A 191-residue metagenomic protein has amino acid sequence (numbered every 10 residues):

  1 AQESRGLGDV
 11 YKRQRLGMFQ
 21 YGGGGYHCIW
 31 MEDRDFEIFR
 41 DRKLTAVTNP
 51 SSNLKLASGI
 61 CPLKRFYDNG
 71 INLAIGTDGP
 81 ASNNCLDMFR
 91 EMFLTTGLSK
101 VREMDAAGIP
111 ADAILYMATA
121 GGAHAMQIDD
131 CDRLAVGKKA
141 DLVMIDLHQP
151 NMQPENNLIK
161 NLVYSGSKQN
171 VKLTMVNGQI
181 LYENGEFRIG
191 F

Functional and structural regions predicted by a protein language model:
A1-Y11: Single conserved hydrophobic/aromatic residue that forms the stacking wall/gate of nucleotide- or nucleobase-binding
L16-M18, K64-Q149, N157, V163-K168: His/Asp/Glu-enriched, well-ordered alpha-helical/loop segment that forms or immediately abuts the divalent-metal
M18-Y21, I38-V47, D68-L73: Glycine-enriched alpha-helix->loop->beta-strand junction motifs that scaffold or abut catalytic
G23-M31, P50-S52: Catalytic beta/alpha-barrel core
W30-D33, L54-L56, A81-N84: Active-site environment of divalent metal-dependent phosphoester hydrolases
T45-N49, L54-Y67, I71: A conserved active-site cap/scaffold subdomain adjacent to cofactor or substrate pockets
